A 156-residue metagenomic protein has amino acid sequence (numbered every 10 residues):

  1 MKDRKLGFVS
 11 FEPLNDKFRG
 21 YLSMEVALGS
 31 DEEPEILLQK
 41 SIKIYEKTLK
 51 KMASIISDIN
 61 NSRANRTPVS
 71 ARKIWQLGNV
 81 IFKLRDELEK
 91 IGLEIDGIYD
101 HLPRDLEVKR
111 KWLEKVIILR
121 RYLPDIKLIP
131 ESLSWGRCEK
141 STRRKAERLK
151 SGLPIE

Functional and structural regions predicted by a protein language model:
M1-N65: General nucleic-acid-binding
G7-E12, R19, A53-G152: Short, Lys/Arg-enriched phosphate-binding patches
